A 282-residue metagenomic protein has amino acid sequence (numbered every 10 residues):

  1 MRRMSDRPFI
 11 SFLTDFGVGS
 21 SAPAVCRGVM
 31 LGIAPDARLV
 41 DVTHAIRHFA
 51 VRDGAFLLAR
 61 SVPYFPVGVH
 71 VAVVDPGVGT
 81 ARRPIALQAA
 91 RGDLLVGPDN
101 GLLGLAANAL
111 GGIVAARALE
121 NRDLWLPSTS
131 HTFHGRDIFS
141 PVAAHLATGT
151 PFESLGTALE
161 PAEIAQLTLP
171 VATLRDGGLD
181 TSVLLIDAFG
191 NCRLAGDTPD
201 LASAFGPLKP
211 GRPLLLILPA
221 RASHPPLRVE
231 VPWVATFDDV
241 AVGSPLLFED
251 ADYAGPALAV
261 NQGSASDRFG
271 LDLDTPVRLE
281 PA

Functional and structural regions predicted by a protein language model:
R2-R3, R7-A45: N-terminal glycine-rich anion-binding loop in soluble enzyme alpha/beta folds
P8-F9, I33-L39, D53, Y64-V74 (+1 more regions): Active-site histidine-anchored catalytic micro-motif
F16-S20, G77-T80, F189-N191, G263-A265: Short acidic, Gly/Ser-rich segments with clustered Asp/Glu that frequently serve as metal-coordination loops in enzyme
S21, V25, A34, F49 (+5 more regions): Conserved active-site and cofactor/substrate-binding residues in soluble primary-metabolism enzymes
V25-V29, L57-R60, L105, P141-H145: Alpha-helical scaffold segments in soluble metabolic enzymes
D41-S61: N-terminal beta-loop-helix "entrance" segment that forms/cooperates in small-molecule cofactor or anionic ligand
P127-L208: Anionic-ligand-binding alpha/beta catalytic cores of soluble enzymes and soluble regulatory domains that recognize
A195-G270: A conserved acidic, glycine/proline-rich C-terminal tail/linker
